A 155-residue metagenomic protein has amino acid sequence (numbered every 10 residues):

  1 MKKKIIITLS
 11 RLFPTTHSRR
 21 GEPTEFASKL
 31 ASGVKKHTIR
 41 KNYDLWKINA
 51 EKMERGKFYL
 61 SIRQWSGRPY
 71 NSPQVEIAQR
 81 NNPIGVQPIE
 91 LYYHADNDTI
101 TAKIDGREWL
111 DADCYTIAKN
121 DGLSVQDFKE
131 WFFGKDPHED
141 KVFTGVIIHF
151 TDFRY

Functional and structural regions predicted by a protein language model:
M1-Y155: Catalytic phosphate/metal-binding cores of nucleic-acid and nucleotide-processing enzymes, i.e., regions that mediate
